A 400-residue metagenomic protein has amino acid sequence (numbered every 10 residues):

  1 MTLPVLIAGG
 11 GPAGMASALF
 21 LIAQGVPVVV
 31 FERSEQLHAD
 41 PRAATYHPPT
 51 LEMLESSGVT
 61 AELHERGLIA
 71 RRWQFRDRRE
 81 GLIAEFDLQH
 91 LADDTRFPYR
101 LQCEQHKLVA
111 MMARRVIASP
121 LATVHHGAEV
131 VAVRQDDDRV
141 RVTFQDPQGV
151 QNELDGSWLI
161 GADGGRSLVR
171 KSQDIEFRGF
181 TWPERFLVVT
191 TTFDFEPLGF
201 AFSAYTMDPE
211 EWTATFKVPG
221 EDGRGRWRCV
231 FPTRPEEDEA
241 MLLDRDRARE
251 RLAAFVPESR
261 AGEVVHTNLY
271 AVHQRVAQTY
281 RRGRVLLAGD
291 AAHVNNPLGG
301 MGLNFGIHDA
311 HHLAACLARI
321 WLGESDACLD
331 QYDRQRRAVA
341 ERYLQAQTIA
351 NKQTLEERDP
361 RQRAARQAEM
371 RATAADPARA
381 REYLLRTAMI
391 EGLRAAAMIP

Functional and structural regions predicted by a protein language model:
L3, Q148-W158: Core beta-strand elements of the Rossmann-like FAD/NAD(P) dinucleotide-binding domain in flavoenzyme oxidoreductases
G9-L19, A23, F31, M112 (+3 more regions): Conserved mid-domain beta->alpha element of the FAD-binding
I22-A43: Glycine-rich FAD pyrophosphate-binding loop
R42, H47-R115, L344: Active-site-adjacent segment of FAD-dependent monooxygenases/related oxidoreductases
R114, A132, W158, A162-N268 (+1 more regions): Conserved FAD-binding catalytic core of PHBH/FMO-like flavoproteins
H126-V140: A conserved short coil-to-beta-strand element within the FAD-binding core of flavoproteins
C316-P400: C-terminal helical "tail/cap" subdomain of flavin- and related membrane-associated enzymes
